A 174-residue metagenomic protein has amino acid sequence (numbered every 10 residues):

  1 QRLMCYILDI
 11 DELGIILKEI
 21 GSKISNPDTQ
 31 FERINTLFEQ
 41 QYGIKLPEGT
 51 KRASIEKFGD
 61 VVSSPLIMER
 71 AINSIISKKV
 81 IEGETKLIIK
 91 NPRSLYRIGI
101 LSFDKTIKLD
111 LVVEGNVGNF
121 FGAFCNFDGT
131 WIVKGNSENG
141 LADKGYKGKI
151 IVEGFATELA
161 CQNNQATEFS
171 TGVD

Functional and structural regions predicted by a protein language model:
Q1-D174: Charge-rich, low-hydrophobicity low-complexity segments
